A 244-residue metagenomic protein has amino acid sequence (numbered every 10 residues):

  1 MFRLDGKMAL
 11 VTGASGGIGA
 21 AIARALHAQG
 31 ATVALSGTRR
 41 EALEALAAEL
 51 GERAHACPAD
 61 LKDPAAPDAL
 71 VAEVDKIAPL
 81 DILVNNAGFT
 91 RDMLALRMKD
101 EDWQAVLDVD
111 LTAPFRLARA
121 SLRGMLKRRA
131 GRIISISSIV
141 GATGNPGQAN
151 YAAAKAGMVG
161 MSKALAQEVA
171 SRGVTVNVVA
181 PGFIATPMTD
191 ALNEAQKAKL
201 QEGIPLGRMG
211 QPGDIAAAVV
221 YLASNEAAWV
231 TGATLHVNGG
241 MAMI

Functional and structural regions predicted by a protein language model:
M8, S15-G16: Conserved glycine-rich cofactor-binding loop
A59-A69, D100, G213-D214: The beta1-alpha1 cofactor-binding region of Rossmann-like NAD(H)/NADP(H)-dependent oxidoreductases
L94-A95, D102-L107, T189, L200: Substrate-binding pocket helix/loop in short-chain dehydrogenase/reductase
A118, A154, S162: Active-site helix of classical SDR
R123, Q167-S171, A228: Alpha-helical segment proximal to the catalytic Tyr-Lys
S138: Residue(s) in the substrate-gating loop at a strand-loop-helix junction that position the organic substrate next
A170, T175, V230-G232, N238: Short, small/polar-rich loop/turn modules that mediate ligand/substrate recognition or access, typified
